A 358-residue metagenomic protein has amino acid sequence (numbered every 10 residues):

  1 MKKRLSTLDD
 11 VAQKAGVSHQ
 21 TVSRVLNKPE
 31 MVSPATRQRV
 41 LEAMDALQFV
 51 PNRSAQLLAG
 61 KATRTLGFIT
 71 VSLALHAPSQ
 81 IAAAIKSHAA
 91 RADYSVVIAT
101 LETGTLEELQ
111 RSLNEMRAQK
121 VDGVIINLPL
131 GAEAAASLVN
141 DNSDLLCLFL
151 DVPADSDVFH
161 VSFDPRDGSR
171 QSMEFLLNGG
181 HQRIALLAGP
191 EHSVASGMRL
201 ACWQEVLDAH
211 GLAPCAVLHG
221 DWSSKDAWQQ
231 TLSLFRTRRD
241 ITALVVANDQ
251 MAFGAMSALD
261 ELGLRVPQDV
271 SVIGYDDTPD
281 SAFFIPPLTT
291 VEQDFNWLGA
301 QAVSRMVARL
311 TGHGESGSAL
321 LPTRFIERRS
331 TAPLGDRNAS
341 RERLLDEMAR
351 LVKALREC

Functional and structural regions predicted by a protein language model:
M1-T63, K353-C358: N-terminal helix-turn-helix DNA-binding module of bacterial transcription factors
K2-K3, K61-E174, N178, R236 (+1 more regions): Alpha-helical recognition/docking segments in bacterial nutrient-uptake and carbohydrate-utilization systems
I69, K120-L128, A185-A188, L218 (+2 more regions): Periplasmic-binding protein-like
A89-L101, L186, Q204-K225: Short beta-strand elements in bilobed, periplasmic/extracellular small-molecule ligand-binding domains
L128, P165, S196, N248-D249: Helix N-cap/beta->alpha junction signal
F159-L186, A201, E205, S224-S233 (+2 more regions): Hydrophobic alpha-helical segments within soluble ligand-binding/sensing domains
R170-V217, G317-P333: An alpha-beta-alpha
C215, S233-R356: Flexible loop/turn connectors
